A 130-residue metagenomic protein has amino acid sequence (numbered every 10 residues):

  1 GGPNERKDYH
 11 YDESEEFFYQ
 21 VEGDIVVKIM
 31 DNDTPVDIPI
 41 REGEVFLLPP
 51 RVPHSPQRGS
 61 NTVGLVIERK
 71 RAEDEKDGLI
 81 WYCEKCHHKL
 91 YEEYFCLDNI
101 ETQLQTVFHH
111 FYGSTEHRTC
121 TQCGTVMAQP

Functional and structural regions predicted by a protein language model:
G2-Y19, D24-V45, P53-P130: Jelly-roll (double-stranded beta-helix
